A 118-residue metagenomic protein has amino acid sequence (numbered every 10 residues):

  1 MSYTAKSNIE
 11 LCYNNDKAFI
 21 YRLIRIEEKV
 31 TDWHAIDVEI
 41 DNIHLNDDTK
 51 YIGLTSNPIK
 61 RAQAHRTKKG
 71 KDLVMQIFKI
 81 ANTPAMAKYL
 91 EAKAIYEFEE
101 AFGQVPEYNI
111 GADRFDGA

Functional and structural regions predicted by a protein language model:
M1-L73, N82-K93, G117-A118: GIY-YIG nuclease catalytic motif and its immediate N-terminal context
H65-R66, M75, E100, E107: A generic "cationic amphipathic patch" detector
I77-K79: Short, well-ordered beta-strand elements within core beta-sheets of diverse protein domains
F98-A118: Active-site or metal-binding loop neighborhoods of secreted/extracellular toxin and effector enzymes
